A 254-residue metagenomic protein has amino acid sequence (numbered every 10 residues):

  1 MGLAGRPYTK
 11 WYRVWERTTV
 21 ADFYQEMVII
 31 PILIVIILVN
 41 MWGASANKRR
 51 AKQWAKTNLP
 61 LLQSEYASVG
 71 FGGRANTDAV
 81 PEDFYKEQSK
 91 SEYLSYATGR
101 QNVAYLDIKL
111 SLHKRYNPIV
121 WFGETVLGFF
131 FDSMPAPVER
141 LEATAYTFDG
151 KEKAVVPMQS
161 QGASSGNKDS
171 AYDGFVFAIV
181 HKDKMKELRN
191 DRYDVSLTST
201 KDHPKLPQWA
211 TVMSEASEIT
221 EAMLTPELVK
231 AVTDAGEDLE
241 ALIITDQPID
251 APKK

Functional and structural regions predicted by a protein language model:
M1-R13: Low-complexity, acidic polar-rich segments
V14-I30: N-terminal Skp1-binding subsegment of the F-box domain
W15-V20, M41-F130: N-terminal topogenic membrane-targeting module
E26-W42: Single-pass alpha-helical transmembrane signal-anchor segments
L94-K254: Structured extramembrane domains adjacent to transmembrane segments
